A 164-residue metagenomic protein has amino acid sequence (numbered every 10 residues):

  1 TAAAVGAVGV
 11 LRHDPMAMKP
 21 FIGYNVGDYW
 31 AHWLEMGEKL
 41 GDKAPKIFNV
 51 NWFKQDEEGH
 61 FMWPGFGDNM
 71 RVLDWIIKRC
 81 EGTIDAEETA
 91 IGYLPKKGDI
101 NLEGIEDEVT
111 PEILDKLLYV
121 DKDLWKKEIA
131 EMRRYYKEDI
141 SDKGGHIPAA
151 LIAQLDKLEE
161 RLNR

Functional and structural regions predicted by a protein language model:
T1-R164: Conserved NTP phosphate-binding and transfer environment spanning the P-loop NTPase/kinase superfamily
